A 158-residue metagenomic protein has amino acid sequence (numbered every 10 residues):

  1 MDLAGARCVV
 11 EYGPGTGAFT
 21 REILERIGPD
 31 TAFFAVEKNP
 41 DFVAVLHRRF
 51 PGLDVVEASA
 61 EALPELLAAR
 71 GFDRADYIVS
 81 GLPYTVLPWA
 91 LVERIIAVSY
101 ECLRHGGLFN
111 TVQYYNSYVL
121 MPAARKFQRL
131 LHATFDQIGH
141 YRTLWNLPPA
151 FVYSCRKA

Functional and structural regions predicted by a protein language model:
A6-G15: Conserved class I S-adenosyl-L-methionine
G17-R21: Glycine-rich SAM-binding Motif I of class I
N39, S59: Conserved SAM/SAH-binding beta-strand->alpha-helix loop
L46-H47: Conserved SAM-binding loop
L66-Y77: A short acidic, Gly/Pro-enriched loop at the edge of an enzyme's catalytic core that lines a small-molecule cofactor
E93-H105: A short glycine-rich, Lys/Arg-flanked "PGG" loop and its adjoining helix->strand segment in the class I
L103-Q113: Conserved beta-strand signature within the Rossmann-like core of class I S-adenosyl-L-methionine
L120-Q128, H132-A158: Class I S-adenosyl-L-methionine
